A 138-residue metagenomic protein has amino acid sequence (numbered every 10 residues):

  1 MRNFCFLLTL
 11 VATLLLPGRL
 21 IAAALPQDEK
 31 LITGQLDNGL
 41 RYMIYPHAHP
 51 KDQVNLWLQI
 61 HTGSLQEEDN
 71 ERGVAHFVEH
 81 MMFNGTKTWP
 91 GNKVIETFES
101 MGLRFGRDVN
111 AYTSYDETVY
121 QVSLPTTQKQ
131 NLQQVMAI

Functional and structural regions predicted by a protein language model:
M1-R2: N-terminal secretory signal peptides that target proteins for export/translocation
C5-R19: Bacterial N-terminal signal peptides
L8, D52, S114-D116: A short, structural micro-pattern
L20-A24: Boundary at the C-terminal end of the N-terminal hydrophobic targeting segment
L25-Q59: Mature N-terminal segment immediately following signal peptide/propeptide cleavage in secreted/periplasmic
I60-A75, H80-I138: Active-site-adjacent, His/Asp/Glu-enriched structural segments that form or flank metal-binding and acid/base networks
